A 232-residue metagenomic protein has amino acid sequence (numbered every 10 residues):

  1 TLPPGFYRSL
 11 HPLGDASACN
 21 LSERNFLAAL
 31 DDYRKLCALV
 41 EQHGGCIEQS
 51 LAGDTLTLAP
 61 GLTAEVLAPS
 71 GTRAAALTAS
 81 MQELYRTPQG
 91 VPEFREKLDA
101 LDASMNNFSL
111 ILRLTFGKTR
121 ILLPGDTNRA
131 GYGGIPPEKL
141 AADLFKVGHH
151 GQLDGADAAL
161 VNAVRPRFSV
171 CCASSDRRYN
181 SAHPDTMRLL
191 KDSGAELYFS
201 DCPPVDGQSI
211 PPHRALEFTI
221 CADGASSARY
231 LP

Functional and structural regions predicted by a protein language model:
T1-L122, A195-E196, S200-P232: Flexible, acidic/histidine-containing loops and adjacent segments that form or flank the divalent-metal
A29-L36, G131, D157, T186: Stable alpha-helical elements in mature extracytoplasmic
R73-A182: Active-site-proximal loop/helix segments of hydrolase catalytic cores
P137, D185-T186, G194: Short alpha-helical interface elements
D157-V161, S181-L189, I210-A215: Histidine/acidic-residue-rich catalytic or RNA/ligand-binding cores of hydrolases and nuclease-related proteins
S169, L190, F218-I220: Residue-level detector of buried hydrophobic side-chain packing in well-ordered secondary-structure elements
